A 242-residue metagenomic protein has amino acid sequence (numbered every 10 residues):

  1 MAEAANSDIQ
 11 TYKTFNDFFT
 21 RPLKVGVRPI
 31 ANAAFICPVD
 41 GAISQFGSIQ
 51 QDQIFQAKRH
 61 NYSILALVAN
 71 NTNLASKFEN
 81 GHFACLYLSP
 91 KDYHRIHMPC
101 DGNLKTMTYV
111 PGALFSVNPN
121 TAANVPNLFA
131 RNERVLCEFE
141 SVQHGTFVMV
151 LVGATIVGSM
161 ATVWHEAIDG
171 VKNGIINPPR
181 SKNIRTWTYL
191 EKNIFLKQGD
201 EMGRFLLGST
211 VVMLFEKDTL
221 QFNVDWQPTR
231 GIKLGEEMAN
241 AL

Functional and structural regions predicted by a protein language model:
M1-L242: Contiguous, well-folded functional domains in the mature portion of proteins
